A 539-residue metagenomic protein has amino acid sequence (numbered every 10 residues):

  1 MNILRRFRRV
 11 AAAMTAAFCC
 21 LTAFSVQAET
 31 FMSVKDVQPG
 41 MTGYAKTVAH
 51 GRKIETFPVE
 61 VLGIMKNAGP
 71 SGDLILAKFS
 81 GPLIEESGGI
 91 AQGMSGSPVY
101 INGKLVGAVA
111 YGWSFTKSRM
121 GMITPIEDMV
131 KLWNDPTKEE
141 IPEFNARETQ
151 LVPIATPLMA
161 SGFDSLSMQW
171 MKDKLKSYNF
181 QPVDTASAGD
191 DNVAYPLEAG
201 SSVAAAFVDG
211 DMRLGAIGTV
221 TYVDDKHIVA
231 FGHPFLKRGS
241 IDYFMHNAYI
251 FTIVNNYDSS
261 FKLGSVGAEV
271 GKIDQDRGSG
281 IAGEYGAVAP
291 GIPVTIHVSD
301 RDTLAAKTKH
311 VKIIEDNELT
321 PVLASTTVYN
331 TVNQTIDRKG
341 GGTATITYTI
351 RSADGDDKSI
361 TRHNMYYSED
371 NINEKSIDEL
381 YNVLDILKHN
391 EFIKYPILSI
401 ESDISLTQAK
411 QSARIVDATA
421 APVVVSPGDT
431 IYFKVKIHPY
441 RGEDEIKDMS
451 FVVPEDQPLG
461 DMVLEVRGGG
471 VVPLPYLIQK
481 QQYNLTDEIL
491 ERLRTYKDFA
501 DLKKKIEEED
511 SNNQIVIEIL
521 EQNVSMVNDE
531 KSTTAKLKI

Functional and structural regions predicted by a protein language model:
M1-N2, C20: Helix-centric, low-specificity signal for extended rod-like, repetitive segments
N2-M14: Bacterial N-terminal signal peptides that target proteins for export
R6, T22-F24: Generic alpha-helical secondary structure signal
A13-T22: Bacterial N-terminal signal peptides
F24-I539: Terminal presequence/propeptide segments associated with secretion/organelle targeting and zymogen/polyprotein
